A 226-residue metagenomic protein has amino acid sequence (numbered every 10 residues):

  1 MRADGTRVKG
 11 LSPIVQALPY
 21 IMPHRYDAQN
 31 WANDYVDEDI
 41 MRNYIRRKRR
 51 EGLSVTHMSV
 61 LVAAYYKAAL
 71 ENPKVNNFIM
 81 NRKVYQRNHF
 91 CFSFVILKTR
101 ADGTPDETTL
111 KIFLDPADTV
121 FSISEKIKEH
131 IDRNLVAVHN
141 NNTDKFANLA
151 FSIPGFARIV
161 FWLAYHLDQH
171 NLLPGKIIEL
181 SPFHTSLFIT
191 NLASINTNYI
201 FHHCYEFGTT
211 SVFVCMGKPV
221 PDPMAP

Functional and structural regions predicted by a protein language model:
M1-P226: C-terminal catalytic/motor cores of large multi-domain enzyme assemblies
